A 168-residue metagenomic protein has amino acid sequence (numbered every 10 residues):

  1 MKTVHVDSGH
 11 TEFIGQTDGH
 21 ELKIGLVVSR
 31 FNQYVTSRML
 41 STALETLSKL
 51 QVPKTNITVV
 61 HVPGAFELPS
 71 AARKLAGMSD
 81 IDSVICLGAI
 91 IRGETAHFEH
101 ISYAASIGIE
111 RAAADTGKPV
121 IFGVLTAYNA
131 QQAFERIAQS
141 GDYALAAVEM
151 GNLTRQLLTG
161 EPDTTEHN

Functional and structural regions predicted by a protein language model:
M1-K23, G160-N168: SAM-dependent methyltransferases
K2, Q33, S48-V52, R73-D80 (+4 more regions): Generic secondary-structure signature for well-ordered alpha-helical cores
E12-V62: Glycine-rich phosphate/diphosphate-binding loop of Rossmann-like nucleotide-binding domains
G25, T58, E67, D82-V84 (+1 more regions): Structural motif
R30-F31, A89-I90, V124-Y128: Short, ordered loop/turn segments at secondary-structure junctions
Q33, S37, S41, V62-F66 (+3 more regions): Electropositive phosphate-/nucleotide-binding environments in soluble metabolic enzymes
E67-G108, L158: Glycine-rich phosphate-binding loop
F98-E99, Y103-N168: C-terminal binding/interaction regions
